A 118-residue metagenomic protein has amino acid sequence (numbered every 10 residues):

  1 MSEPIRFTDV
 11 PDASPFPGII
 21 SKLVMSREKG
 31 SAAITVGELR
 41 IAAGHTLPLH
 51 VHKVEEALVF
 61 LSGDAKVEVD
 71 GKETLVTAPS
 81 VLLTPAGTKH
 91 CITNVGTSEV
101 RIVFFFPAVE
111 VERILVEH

Functional and structural regions predicted by a protein language model:
M1-A33, I114-H118: A short, N-terminal "cap"/entry segment at the start of jelly-roll beta-barrel domains of the cupin/DSBH fold
E38-A42, V51-V67, F105: Short, conserved beta-strand element in jelly-roll/cupin
H45: Phosphate-centric recognition/catalysis
L49, V67-E68, T84, H90-G96: Short beta-strand His + acidic residue motifs that chelate non-heme Fe in jelly-roll/DSBH and cupin folds
K53-V54, K72, T88-K89, S98: A generic "binding-loop/recognition-motif" signal
K72-A86: Short acidic-glycine-tyrosine-enriched beta hairpin
L83, S98-R113: A short hydrophobic beta-strand segment most commonly corresponding to one strand of the jelly-roll/cupin
